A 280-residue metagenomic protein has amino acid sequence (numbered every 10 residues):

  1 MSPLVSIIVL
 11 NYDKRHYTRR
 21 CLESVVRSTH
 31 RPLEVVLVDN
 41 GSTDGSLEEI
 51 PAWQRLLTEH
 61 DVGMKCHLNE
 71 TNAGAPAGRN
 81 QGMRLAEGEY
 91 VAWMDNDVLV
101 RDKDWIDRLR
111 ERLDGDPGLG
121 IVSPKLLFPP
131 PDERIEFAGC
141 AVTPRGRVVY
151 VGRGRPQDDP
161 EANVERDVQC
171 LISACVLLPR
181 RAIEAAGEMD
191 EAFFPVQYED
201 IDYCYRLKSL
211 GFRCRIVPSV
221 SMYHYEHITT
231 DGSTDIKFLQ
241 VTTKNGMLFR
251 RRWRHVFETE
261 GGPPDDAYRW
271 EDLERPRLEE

Functional and structural regions predicted by a protein language model:
S6-I8, L127-P130, Y205-E280: Active-site-adjacent helix/loop segment of glycosyltransferases that harbors family-specific signature motifs
E23-P32: Short, acidic, metal-binding catalytic loop of nucleotide-sugar glycosyltransferases
S24, D39-I50, L99: A conserved acidic beta->alpha catalytic loop
L68-A86: Glycine-rich, basic loop-to-helix element that forms the pyrophosphate-binding segment of sugar-nucleotide handling
P76-A77, T143-R181: A recurrent flexible, glycine/aromatic-enriched loop bordering the glycosyltransferase active site that acts as
V91: Short aromatic/hydrophobic "clamp" motif used to bind/position activated sugar donors
L99-T143: Conserved donor NDP-sugar-binding/catalytic core segment of glycosyltransferases
R108, Q169-G187, A192-Y223, I228: A short, conserved alpha-helix in the catalytic core of glycosyltransferases
